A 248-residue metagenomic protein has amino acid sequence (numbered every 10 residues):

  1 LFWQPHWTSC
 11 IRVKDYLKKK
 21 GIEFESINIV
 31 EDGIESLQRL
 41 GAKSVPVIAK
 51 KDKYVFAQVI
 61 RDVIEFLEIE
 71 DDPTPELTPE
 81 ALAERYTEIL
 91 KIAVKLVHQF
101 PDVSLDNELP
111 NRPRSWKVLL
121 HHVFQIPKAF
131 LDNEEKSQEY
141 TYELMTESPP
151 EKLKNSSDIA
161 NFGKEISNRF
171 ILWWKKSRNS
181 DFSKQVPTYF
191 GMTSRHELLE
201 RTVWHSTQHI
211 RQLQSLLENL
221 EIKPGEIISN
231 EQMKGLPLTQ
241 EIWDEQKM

Functional and structural regions predicted by a protein language model:
L1-I27: Local sequence-structure signature of Cys/Sec-based thiol-disulfide redox active-site neighborhoods
G21-E35, A42: Thiol-based oxidoreductase modules, predominantly thioredoxin-like and allied folds used for disulfide exchange
Q38-A49, Q58: Structural micro-motif
K50-P75: Non-catalytic, surface beta->alpha helical segment in thiol-disulfide oxidoreductase systems
E76-F100, H121-D132: Alpha-helical bundle segments that constitute or directly flank the non-heme di-iron/ferroxidase center
A83, L90-K91, H98-Q99, V103 (+4 more regions): Small-residue-biased structural context
Y86, L90-V97, E151-V186, T193-Q212: Acidic/histidine-rich alpha-helical segments that form the ligand environment of transition-metal centers
S104-P149, P187-Q246: Short, contiguous alpha-helical
